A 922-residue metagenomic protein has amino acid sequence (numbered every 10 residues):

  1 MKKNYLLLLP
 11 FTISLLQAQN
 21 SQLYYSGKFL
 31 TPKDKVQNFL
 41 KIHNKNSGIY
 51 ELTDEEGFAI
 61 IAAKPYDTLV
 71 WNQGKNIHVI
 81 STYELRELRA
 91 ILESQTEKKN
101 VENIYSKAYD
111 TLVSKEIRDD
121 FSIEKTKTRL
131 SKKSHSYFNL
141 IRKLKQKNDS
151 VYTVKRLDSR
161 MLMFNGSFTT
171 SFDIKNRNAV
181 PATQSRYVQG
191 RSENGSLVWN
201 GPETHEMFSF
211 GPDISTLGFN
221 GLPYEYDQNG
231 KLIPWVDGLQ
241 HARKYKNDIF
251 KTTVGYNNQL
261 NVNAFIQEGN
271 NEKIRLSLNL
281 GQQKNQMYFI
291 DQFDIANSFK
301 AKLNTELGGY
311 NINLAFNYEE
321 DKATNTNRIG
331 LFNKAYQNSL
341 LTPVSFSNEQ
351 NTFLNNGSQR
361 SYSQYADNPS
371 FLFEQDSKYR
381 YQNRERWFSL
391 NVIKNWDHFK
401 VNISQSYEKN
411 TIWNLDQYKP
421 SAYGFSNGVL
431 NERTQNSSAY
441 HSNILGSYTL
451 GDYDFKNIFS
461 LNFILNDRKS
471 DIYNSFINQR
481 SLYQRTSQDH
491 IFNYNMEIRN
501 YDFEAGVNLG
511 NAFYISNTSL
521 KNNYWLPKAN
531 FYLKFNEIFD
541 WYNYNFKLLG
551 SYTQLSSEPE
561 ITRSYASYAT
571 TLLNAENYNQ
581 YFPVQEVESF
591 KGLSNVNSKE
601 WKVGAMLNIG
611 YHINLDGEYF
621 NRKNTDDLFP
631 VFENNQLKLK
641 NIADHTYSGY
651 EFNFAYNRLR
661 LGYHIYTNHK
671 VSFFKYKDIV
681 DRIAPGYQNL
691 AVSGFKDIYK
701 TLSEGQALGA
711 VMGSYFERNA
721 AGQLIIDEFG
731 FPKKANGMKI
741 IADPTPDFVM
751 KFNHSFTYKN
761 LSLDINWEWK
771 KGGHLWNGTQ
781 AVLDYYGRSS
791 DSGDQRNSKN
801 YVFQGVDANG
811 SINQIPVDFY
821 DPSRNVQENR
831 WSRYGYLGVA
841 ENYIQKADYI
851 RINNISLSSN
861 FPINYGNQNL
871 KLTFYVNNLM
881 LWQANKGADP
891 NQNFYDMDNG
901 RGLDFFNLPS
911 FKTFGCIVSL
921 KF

Functional and structural regions predicted by a protein language model:
N4-S14: Sec-dependent N-terminal signal peptides
Q19, D34, S47-I49, E56-F58 (+9 more regions): Membrane-proximal, glycine/serine-rich, low-complexity loop/turn segments characteristic of large bacterial
S21-N38: Structural motif
P65-K75: A short, solvent-exposed beta-strand micro-motif common in secreted/extracellular proteins
D158, M163-V236, A643, L659-P744 (+2 more regions): Conserved small-residue
R186-L197, P202-E203, G218, P223-H241 (+11 more regions): Surface-exposed loop/turn segments flanking beta-strands in extracellular/periplasmic regions
T305, F316-E320, Y365-Q417, V429-K700 (+1 more regions): Extracellular/periplasmic, surface-exposed regions of secreted and cell-surface proteins
G772-K871, V876: Extracytoplasmic gating/loop element in the C-terminal half of outer-membrane beta-barrel translocons and assembly
